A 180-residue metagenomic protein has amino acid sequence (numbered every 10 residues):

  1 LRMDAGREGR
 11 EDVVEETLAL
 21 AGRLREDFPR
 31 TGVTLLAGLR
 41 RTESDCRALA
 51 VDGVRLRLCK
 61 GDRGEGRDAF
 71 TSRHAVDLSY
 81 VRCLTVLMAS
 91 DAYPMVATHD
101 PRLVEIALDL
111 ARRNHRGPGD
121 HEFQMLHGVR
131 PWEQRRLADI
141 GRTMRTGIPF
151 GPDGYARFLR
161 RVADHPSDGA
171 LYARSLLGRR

Functional and structural regions predicted by a protein language model:
L1-R180: Positively charged, amphipathic and often flexible ligand-engagement surfaces
